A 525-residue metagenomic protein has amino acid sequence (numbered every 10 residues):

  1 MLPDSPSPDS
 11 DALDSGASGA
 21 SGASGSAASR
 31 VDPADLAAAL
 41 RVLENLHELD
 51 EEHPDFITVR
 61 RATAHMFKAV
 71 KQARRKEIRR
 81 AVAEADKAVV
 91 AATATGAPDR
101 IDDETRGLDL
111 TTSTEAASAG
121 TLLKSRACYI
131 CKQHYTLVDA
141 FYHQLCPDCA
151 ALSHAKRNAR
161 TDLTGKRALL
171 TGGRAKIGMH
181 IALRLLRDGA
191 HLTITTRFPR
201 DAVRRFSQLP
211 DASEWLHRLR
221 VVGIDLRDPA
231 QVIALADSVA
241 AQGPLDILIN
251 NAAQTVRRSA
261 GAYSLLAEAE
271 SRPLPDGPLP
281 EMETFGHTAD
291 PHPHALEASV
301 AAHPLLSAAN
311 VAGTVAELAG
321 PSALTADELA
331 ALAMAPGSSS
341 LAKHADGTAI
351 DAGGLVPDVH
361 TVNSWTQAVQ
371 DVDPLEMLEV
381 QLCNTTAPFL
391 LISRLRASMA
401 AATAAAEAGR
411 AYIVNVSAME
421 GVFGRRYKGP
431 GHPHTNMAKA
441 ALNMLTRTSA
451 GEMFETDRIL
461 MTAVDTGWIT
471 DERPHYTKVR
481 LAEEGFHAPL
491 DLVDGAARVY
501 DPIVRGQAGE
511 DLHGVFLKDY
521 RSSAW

Functional and structural regions predicted by a protein language model:
L2, A34-L36, A116, H191 (+3 more regions): NAD(P)H-dependent oxidoreductase Rossmann-fold/reductase module
L2-D4, G25-S125: N-terminal alpha-helical interaction blocks
G25-L49, H294, A298-S340, V479-W525: C-terminal helical subdomain
C128-C131, C146-C149: Short cysteine-rich clusters marking metal-coordination/redox-active sites
H154-R197: Canonical Rossmann dinucleotide-binding motif of NAD(H)/NADP(H)-dependent dehydrogenases/reductases, specifically
L216-L219, S238-N250, A262: A glycine-rich helix->loop->beta "capping" turn within Rossmann-like NAD(P)(H)-dependent oxidoreductase domains
A253-T255, A260-Q381, S393-E455, T466-G485: Catalytic loop of short-chain dehydrogenase/reductase
